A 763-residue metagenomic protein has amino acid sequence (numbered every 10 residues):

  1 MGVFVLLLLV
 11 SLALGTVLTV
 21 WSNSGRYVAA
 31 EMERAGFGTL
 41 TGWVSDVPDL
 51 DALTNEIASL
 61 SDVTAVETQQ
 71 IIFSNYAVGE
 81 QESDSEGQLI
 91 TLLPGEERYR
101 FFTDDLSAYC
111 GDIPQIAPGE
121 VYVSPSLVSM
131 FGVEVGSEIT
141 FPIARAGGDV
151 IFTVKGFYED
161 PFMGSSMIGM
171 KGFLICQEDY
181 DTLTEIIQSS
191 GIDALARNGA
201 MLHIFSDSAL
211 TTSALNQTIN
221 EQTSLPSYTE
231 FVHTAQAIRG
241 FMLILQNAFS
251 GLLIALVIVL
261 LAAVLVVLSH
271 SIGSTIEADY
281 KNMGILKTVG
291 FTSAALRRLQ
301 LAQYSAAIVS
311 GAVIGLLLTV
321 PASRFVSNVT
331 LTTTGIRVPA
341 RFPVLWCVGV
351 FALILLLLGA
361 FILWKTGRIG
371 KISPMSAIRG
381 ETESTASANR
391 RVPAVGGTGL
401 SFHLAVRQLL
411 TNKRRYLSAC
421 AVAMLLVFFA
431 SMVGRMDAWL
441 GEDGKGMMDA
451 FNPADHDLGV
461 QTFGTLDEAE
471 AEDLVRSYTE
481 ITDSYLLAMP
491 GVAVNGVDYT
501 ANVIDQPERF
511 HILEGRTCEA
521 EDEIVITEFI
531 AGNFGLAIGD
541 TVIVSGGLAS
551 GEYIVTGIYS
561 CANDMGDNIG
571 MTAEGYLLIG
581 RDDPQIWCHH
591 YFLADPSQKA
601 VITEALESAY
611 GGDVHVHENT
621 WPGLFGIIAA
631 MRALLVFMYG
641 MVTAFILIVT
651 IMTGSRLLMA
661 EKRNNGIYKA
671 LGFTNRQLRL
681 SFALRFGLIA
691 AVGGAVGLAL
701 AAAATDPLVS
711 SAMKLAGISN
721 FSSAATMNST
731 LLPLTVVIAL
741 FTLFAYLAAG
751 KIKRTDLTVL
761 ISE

Functional and structural regions predicted by a protein language model:
M1-S24, I244-G284, A302-T319, V348-L357 (+5 more regions): Hydrophobic alpha-helical transmembrane segments of multi-pass inner-membrane transport and secretion
L6-E56, Q70-I72, M436-E468, S722: Membrane-interface junction motifs in transport/secretion proteins
L18, E67-Q115, K155-Y158, G172-Q177 (+2 more regions): The feature marks short, hydrophobic/small-residue-biased sequence motifs that occur predominantly
V20-V28, E33, T68, D84-L89 (+10 more regions): Peri-transmembrane interface segments
T41, L400-N533, A537-D540, V544-S545 (+1 more regions): Juxtamembrane segments of multi-pass membrane proteins
A108-T184, C518-A573: Hydrophobic secondary-structure segments that place a key small or acidic residue at a functional site
L316-G349, V692-V759: Short helix-loop junctions at transmembrane helix boundaries
